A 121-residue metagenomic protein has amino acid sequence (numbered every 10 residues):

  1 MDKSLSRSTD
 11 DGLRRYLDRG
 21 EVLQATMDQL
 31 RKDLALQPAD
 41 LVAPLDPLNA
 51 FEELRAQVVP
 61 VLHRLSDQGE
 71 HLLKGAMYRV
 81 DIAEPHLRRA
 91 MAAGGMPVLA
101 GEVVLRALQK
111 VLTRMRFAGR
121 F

Functional and structural regions predicted by a protein language model:
M1-K32: N-terminal leader/targeting peptides and immediately adjacent processing regions
L5-S8, Q37-P38, E84: Short acidic (Asp/Glu) and glycine-rich catalytic loops that position anionic groups and cofactors
Y16, G20, P44-F51, A93-P97: Conserved phosphate/pyrophosphate-binding and hydrolysis machinery centered on Walker-type P-loop NTPases, extending
L30-D67: Short, contiguous, helix-prone interaction/anchoring segments in small proteins
A35, V59, H63, I82 (+1 more regions): Amphipathic alpha-helical core segments of compact helical bundles
L36-D40, D67, H71, L112-R120: Intrinsically disordered or highly flexible coil/loop and linker segments, enriched in small and charged/polar residues
A56-A100: Amphipathic protein-protein interaction modules
L87-F121: Amphipathic alpha-helical binding modules
